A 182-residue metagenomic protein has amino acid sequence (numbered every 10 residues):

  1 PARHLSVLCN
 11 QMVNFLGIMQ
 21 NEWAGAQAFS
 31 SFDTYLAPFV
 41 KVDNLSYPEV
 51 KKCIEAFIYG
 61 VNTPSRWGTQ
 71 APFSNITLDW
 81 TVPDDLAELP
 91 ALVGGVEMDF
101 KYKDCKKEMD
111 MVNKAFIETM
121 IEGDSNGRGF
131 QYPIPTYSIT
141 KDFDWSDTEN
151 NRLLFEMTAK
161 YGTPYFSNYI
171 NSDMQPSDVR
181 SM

Functional and structural regions predicted by a protein language model:
P1-M182: Conserved catalytic cores of very large enzyme subunits
